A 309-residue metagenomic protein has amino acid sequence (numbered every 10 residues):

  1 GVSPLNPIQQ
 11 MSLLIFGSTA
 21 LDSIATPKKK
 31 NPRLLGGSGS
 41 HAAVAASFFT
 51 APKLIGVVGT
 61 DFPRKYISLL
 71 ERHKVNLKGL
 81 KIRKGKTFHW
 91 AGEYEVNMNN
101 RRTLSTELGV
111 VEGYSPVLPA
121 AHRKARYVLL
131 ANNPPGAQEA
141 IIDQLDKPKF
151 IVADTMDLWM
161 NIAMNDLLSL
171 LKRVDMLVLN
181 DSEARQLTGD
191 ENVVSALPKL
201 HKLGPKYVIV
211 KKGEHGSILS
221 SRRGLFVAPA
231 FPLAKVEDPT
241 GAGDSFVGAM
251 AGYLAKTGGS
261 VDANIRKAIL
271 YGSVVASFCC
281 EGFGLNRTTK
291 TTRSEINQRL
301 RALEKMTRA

Functional and structural regions predicted by a protein language model:
L5-P27: Positively charged, low-complexity intrinsically disordered leader regions
S12-L14, R126-Y127, F150, M176: Structural motif
L21-R33, F48-L130, I142-P148, N297-A309: Conserved N-terminal subdomain of the carbohydrate kinase-like
A43-P52, Y253-T257: Alpha-helix C-terminal capping segments
V44, W90-E93, G216-S220: Short beta-strand scaffold segments in enzyme catalytic cores
Y66, A137-Q144, N165-S169: A short acidic, amphipathic alpha-helical/loop segment
K147-F150, D157-V227: Conserved phosphate/ATP/ADP-binding segment of small-molecule kinases
V193-A309: Conserved phosphate-binding/catalytic region of the ribokinase-like
